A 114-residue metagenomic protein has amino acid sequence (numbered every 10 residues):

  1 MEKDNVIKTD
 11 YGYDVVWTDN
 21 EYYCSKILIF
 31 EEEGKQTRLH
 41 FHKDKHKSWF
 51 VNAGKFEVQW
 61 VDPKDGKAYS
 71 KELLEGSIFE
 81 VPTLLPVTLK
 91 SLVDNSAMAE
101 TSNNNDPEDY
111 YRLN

Functional and structural regions predicted by a protein language model:
M1-K26, R38, K71, N114: A short, N-terminal "cap"/entry segment at the start of jelly-roll beta-barrel domains of the cupin/DSBH fold
K26-K45: Conserved short histidine dyad/triad with adjacent acidic residue
I29, H40, F50, E72 (+2 more regions): Well-ordered beta-strand positions
K35-R38, E57, G76-L89: Histidine-centered metal-chelating micro-motifs
F41-H42, V61-P63, L84, L92 (+1 more regions): Surface loops and adjacent helix of pleckstrin homology
K43-P63: Glycine- and acidic-residue-biased ligand/ion/polar-headgroup-sensing regions
D62-L84: Short acidic-glycine-tyrosine-enriched beta hairpin
T88-N114: Double-stranded beta-helix
